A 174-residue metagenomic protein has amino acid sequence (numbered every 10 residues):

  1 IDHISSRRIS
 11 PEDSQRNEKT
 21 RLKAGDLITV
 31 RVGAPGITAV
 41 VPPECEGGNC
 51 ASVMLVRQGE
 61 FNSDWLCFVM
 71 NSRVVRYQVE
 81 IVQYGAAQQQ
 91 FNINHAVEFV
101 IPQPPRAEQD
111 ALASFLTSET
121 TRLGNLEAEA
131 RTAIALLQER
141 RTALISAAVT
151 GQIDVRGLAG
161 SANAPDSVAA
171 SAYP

Functional and structural regions predicted by a protein language model:
I1-A24, V168-A169: Sequence-specific dsDNA recognition surfaces
I1-R8, L27-C50, D64, F68 (+2 more regions): Short, ligand-facing micro-motifs at secondary-structure edges
P11, V41, Q58, I101-Q103: Hydrophobic residues in beta-strands and at strand termini
Q15-R16, G85, R131: Short, solvent-exposed loop/turn positions at domain surfaces that link secondary-structure elements or cap domain
R31, E46-M54, D64, G85-D110: A short glycine-rich beta-alpha junction/loop motif
L66-N71, L116: Short amphipathic C-terminal alpha-helix that caps PH/PH-like domains
Q103-P174: Amphipathic alpha-helical coiled-coil/heptad-repeat segments
